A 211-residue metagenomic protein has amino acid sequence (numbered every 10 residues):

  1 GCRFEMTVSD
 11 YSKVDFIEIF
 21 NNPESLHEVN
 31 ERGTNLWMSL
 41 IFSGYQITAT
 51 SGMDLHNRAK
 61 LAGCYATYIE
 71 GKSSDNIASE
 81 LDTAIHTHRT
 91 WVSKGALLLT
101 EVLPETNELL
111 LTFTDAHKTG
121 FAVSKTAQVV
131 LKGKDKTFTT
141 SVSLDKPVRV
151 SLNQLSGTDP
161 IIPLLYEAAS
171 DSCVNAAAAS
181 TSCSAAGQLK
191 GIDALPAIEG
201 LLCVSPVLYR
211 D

Functional and structural regions predicted by a protein language model:
G1-D211: Charged catalytic cores and adjacent phosphate/nucleic-acid-binding surfaces used for phosphate/nucleic-acid chemistry
